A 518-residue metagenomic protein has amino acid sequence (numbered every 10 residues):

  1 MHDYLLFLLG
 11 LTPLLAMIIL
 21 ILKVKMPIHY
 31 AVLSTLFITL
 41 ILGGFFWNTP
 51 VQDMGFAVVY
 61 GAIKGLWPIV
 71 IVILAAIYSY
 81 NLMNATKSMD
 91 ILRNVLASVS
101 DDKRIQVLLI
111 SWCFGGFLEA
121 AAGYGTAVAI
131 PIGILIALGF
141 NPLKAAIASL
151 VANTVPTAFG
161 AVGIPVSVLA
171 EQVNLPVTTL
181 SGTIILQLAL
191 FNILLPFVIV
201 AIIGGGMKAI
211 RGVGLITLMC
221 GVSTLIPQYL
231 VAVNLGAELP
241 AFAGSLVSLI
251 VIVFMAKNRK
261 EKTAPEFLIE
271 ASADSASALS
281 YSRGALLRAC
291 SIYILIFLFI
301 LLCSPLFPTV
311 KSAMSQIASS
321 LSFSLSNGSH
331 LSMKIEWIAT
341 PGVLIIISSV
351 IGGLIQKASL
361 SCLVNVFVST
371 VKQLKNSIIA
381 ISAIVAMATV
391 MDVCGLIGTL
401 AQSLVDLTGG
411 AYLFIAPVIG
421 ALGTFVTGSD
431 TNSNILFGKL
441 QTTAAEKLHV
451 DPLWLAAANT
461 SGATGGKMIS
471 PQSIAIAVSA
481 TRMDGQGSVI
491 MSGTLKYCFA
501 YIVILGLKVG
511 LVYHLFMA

Functional and structural regions predicted by a protein language model:
M1-L6, K25-A31, G55-W67, T178-L186 (+5 more regions): Interfacial loop-to-helix junctions that mark the boundaries of transmembrane helices in multi-pass membrane
H2-F7, M17-D53, A75-K87, I252-K262 (+3 more regions): Structural signal for alpha-helical transmembrane segments and their membrane-water exit/capping regions in multi-pass
H2-T12, G65-I69, A121-A127, T179-L194 (+3 more regions): Structural signature of hydrophobic alpha-helical transmembrane segments
V24, A158, V162-I269, S461-A518: Juxtamembrane and boundary regions of transmembrane helices in multi-pass small-molecule transporters and channels
M26, A85-S88, D101-D102, L135-K144 (+5 more regions): Juxtamembrane helix-boundary/capping and inter-helix hinge elements in multi-pass membrane proteins
G55-L138, A146-I147, K357-T443: Membrane-embedded alpha-helical segments and adjacent helix-loop junctions characteristic of multi-pass solute
R104-G116, P142-V155, P176-P196, V200 (+3 more regions): Alpha-helical transmembrane segments of multi-pass membrane proteins
A271-G420: Transmembrane helical segments that form the transport core of multi-pass membrane transport proteins
